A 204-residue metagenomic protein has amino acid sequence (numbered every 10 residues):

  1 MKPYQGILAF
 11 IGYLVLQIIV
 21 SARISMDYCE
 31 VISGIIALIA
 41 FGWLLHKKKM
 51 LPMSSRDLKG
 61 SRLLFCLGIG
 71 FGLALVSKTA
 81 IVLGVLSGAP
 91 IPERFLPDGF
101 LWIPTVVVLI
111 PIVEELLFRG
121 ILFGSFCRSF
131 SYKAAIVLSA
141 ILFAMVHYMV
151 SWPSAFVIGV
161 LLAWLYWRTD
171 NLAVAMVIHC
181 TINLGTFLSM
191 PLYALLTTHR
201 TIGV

Functional and structural regions predicted by a protein language model:
K2-K47: Alpha-helical transmembrane segments in multi-pass membrane proteins
I18-A22, M26, A140, S151-V204: Functionally important transmembrane alpha-helices
V31-A40, F100-P104, P153-L161, G185: Membrane-embedded alpha-helical segments of multi-pass membrane proteins, especially the transmembrane helices
G42-P52, L165-T169: Structural signal for the C-terminal ends of transmembrane alpha-helices and the immediately following loop
M50-I110, L116, G124, R128 (+1 more regions): Juxtamembrane helix-loop-helix connectors linking adjacent transmembrane helices in multi-pass membrane enzymes
L67, F71, P104, V108 (+6 more regions): Residue-level signature of the transmembrane alpha-helical core of multi-pass small-molecule transporters
I112-L117, I121-L122, M149, T181 (+1 more regions): Active-site His/Glu-centered metal-binding helix of metallohydrolases
L116-L138, W164-N171: Membrane-interface helix/loop boundary segments of multi-pass membrane proteins
